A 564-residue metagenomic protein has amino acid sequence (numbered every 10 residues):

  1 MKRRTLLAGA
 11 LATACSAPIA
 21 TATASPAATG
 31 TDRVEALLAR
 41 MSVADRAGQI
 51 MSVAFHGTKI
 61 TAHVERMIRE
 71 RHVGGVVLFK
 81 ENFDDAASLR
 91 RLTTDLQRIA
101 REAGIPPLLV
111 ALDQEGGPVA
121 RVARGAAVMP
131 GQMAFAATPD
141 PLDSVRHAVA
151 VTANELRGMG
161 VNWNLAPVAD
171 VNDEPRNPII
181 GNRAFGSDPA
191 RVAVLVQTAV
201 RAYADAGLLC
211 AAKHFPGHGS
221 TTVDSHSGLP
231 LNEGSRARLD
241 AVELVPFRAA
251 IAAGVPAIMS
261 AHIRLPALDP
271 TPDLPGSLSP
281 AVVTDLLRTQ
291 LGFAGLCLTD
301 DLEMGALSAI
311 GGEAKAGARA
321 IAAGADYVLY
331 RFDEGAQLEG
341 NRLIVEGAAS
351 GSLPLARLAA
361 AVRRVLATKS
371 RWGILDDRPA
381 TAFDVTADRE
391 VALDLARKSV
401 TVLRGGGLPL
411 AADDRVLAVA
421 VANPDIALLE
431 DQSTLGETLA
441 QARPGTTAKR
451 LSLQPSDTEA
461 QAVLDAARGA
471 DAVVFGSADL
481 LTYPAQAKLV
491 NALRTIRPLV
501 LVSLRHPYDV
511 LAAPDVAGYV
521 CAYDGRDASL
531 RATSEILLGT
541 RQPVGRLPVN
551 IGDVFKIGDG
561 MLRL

Functional and structural regions predicted by a protein language model:
T5-A24: N-terminal export signals
S25-E70, P280, T289, A309-L564: Preference for extracellular/luminal or secreted protein segments
A39-S42, A54, I60-R66, N82-G104 (+3 more regions): Second-shell residues forming the walls of enzyme active-site clefts
S42, V76, D113, L156 (+2 more regions): Conserved, mostly hydrophobic/aromatic
V53, H72-F83: A short aromatic-anchored loop/beta-hairpin motif
M67-G75, G158-G160: Catalytic domains of carbohydrate-active enzymes, especially glycoside hydrolases
P139-V151, A193, D240: Glycine-rich anion/phosphate-binding loops
